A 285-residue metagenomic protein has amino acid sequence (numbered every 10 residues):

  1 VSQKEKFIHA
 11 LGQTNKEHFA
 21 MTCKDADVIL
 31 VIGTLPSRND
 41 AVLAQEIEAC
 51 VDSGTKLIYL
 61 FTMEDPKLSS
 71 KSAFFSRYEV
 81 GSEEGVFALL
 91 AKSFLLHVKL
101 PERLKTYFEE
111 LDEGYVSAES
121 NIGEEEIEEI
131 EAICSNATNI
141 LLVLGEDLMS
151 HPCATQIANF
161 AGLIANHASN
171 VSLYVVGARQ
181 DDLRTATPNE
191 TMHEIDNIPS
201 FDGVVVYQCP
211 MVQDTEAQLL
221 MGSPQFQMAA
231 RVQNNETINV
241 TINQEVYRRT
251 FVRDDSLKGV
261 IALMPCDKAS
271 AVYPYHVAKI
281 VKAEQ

Functional and structural regions predicted by a protein language model:
S2-C23: Glycine-rich oxoanion-binding loops at beta->alpha junctions
S2-E5, V80-F87, Q180-L183, L257: A short acidic, often aromatic-flanked loop/helix-cap motif at beta-alpha or helix-coil junctions that lines enzyme
Q3-K6, I29-T34, G114-Y115: Short, basic, glycine/proline-bearing loop/turn elements
G12, D40, G123-E124: A conditional alpha-helix N-cap/helix-loop micro-motif detector
N15, L43, E126-I127: Amphipathic coiled-coil/heptad-repeat helices and related helical stalk/stem segments that mediate oligomerization
H18-V31, L35-K71, V143, S150-Q285: A cross-kingdom feature strongest in bacterial/archaeal respiratory oxidoreductases
V51-T138: Long, well-ordered, tryptophan-enriched scaffold segments
T138-G145: A structured phosphate/pyrophosphate-recognition subdomain
